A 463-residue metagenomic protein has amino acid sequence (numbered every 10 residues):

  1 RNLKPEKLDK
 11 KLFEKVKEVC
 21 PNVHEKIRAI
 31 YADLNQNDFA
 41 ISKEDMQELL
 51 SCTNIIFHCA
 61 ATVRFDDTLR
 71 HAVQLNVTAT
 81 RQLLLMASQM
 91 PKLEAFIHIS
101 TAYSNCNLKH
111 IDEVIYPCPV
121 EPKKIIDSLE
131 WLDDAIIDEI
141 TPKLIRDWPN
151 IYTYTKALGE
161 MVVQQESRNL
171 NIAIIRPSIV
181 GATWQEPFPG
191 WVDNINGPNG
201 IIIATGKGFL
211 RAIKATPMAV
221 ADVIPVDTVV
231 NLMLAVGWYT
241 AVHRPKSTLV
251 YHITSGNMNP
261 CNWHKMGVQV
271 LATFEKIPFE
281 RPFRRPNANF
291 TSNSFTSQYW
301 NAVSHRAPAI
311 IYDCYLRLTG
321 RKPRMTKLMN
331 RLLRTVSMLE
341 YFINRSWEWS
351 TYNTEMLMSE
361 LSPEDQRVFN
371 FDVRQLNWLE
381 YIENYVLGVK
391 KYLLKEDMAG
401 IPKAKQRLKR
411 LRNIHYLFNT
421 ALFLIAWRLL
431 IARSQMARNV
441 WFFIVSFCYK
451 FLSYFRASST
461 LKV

Functional and structural regions predicted by a protein language model:
N2-I27, D127-A135: Short mixed-charge
F13-I55: Conserved Rossmann-fold cofactor-binding substructure of NAD(P)-dependent oxidoreductases
L50, I55-C59, D66-H71, T78 (+3 more regions): Conserved Rossmann-fold NAD(P)-dependent oxidoreductase catalytic core, especially the SDR/UDP-sugar
T68, D138-P149, L170-V236, R244-S247 (+1 more regions): A conserved pocket-lining segment of Rossmann-fold NAD(P)-dependent short-chain dehydrogenase/reductase
L75, I224-T228, C261, W349: Residue-level signal for the nucleotide or nucleotide-sugar donor/cofactor binding architecture
A79-Q82, L158-G159, P225: Conserved cofactor-binding/catalytic machinery of classical short-chain dehydrogenase/reductase
Y239-M338, S346, S350, M356-E360 (+5 more regions): Mid/C-terminal beta-alpha module of Rossmann-like enzyme folds, strongest in SDR-family dehydrogenases/epimerases
F295-P308, K405-S453: Alpha-helical bilayer-embedded segments of polytopic membrane proteins, i.e., transmembrane/intramembrane helices
